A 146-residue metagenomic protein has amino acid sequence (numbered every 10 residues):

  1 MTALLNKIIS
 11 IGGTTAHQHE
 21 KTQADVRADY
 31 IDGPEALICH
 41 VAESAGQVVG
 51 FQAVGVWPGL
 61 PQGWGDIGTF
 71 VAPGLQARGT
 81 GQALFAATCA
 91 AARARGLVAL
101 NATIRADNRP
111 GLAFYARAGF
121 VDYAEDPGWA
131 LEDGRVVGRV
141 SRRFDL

Functional and structural regions predicted by a protein language model:
M1-H19, S141: Short amphipathic alpha-helix that is part of the acyltransferase structural core
I11, Q18-G74, F85-A86, A91 (+1 more regions): Acetyl-CoA-dependent GNAT
V48, R109-P110: Short alpha-helical
L75, G79: Glycine-rich phosphate-binding loop
A92-I104, F114: Conserved GNAT acetyl-CoA-binding A-motif
N101-R105, V121-G138: Conserved catalytic-core motifs of GNAT/GCN5-like acyltransferases
Y115, F120: Conserved active-site tyrosine of GNAT-family acetyltransferases
